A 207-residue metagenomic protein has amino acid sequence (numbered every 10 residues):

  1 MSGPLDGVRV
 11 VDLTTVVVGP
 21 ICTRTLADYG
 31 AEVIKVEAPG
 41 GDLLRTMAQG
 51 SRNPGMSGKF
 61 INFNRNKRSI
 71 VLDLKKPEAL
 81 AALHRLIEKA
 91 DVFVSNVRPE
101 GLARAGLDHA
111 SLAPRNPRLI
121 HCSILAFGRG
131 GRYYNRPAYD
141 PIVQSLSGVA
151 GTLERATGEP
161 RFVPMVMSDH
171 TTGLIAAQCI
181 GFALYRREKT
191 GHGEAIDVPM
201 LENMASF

Functional and structural regions predicted by a protein language model:
M1-A195, M200: N-terminal helix-loop segment corresponding to the beta1-alpha1 unit of nucleotide/adenylate-binding folds
A205-F207: Active-site-adjacent elements of ketosynthase-type condensing enzymes
